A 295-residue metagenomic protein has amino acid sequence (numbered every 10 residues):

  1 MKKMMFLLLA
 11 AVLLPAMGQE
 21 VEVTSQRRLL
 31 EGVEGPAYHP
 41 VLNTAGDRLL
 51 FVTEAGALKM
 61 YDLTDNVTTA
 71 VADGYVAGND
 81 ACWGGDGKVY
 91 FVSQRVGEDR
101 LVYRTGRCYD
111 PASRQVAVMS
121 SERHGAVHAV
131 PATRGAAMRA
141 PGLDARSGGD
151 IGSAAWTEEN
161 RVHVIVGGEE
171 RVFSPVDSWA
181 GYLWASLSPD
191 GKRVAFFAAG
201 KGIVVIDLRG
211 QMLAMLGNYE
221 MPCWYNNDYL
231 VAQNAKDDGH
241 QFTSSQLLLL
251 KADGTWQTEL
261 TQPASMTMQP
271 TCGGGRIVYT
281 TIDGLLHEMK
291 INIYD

Functional and structural regions predicted by a protein language model:
M4-L14: Sec-dependent N-terminal signal peptides
G18-D295: Sequence signature of WD/YWTD-type beta-propeller architectures
